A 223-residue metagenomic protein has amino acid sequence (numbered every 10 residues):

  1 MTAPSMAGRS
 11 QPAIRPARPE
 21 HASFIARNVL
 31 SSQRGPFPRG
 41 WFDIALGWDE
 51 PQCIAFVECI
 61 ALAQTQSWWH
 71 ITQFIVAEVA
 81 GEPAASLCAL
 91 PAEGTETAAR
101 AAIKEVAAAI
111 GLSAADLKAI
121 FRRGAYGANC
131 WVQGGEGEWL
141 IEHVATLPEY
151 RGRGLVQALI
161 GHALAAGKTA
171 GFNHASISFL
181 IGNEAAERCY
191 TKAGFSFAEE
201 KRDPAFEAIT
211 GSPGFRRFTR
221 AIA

Functional and structural regions predicted by a protein language model:
A13-R27, G35-G40, A92: A short beta-loop-alpha structural element at the N-terminal edge of CoA-dependent acyl/N-acetyltransferase catalytic
Q33-A61, E96, A107-L112: Conserved GNAT-fold acetyl-CoA-binding loop/helix
G47-F74, E78-A80, A84, F121-W131: Active-site rim helix/loop that mediates acceptor-substrate recognition in acyltransferases
V76, E82-P91, L140, A145: Conserved beta-strand in the GNAT
E93-E138: Conserved acyl-donor/pantetheine-binding loop and adjacent beta-alpha core of acyl/acetyltransferases and related
E138-W139, G167-S178: Conserved GNAT acetyl-CoA-binding A-motif
E142-R151, I177-E187, D203-F215: Conserved beta-strand-loop-alpha-helix junction that forms the acyl-donor binding cleft
G152-A165, R188-K192: Conserved acetyl-CoA-binding loop-helix of GNAT-fold acetyltransferases
